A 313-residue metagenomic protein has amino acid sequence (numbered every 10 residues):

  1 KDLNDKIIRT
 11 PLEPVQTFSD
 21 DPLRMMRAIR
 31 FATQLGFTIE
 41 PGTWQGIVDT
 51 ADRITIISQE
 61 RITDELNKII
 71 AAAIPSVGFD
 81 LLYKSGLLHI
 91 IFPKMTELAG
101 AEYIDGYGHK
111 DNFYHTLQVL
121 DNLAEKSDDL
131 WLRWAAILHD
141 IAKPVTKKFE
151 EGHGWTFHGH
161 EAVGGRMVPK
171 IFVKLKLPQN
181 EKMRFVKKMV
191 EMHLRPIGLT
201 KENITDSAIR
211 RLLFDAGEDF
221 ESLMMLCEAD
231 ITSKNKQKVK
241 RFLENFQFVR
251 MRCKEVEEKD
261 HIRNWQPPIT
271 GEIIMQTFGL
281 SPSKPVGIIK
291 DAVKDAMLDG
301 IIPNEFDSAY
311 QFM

Functional and structural regions predicted by a protein language model:
K1-W134, I141-G159, V163-E181, T270 (+5 more regions): Glycine- and charge-enriched loop/helix tracts that form the active or gating conduit in phosphate/cation-handling
N4, N112-H115, R166, N203-D206 (+2 more regions): A short linear-motif detector with a strong N-terminal bias
E13-P14, T205, H261-N264: Short, solvent-exposed coil/turn linker segments
D20, I54, S58, D111 (+8 more regions): A generic short alpha-helical patch detector that favors 3-5-residue windows in or near N-terminal regions
L87, E125, H139-K143, R195-I197 (+2 more regions): Short, glycine-/Ser/Thr-/acidic-enriched flexible segments
I104-G108, L120, L177-K240: Histidine/acidic-rich helix-loop-helix segments that form or flank divalent-metal centers in metalloenzyme catalytic
A136-H139, A162, R166, K170 (+8 more regions): Feature representing long, continuous alpha-helical segments
K201, S233-M313: Terminal helices and disordered tails flanking the catalytic cores of nucleotide-processing hydrolases
